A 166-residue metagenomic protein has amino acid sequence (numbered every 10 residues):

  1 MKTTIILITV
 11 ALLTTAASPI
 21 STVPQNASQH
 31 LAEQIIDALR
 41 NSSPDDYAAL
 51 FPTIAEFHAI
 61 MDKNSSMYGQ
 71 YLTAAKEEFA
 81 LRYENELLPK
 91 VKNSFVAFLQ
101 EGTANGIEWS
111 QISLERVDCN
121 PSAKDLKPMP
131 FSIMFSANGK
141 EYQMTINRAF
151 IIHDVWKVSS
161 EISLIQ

Functional and structural regions predicted by a protein language model:
T3-T14: Sec-dependent N-terminal signal peptides
I8, I54, H153: Residues that line or immediately flank small-molecule/substrate-binding pockets and catalytic motifs
S18-P44, A49, T53-K63: Short, low-complexity N-terminal intrinsically disordered segments enriched in polar/charged residues
I20, G102, G106, C119 (+3 more regions): Low-complexity, Gly/Pro
S28-A32, L126, Y142: Short, surface-exposed loop/turn motifs at beta-strand boundaries within globular domains
K63-N64, I165: Sparse recognition of residues in long alpha-helices and their boundaries
S66-N138: Surface-exposed, charged secondary-structure patches
P128-Q166: Short beta-strand edge/turn micro-motifs at domain boundaries
